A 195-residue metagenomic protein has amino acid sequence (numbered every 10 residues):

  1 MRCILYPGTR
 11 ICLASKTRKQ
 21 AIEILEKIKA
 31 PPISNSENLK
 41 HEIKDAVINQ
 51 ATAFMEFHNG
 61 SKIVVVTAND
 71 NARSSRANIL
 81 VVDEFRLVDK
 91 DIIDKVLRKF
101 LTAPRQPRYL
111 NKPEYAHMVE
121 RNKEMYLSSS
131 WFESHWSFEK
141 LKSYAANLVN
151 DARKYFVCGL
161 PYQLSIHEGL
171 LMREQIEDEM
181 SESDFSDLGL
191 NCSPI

Functional and structural regions predicted by a protein language model:
M1-I195: Phosphate/NTP-binding elements of NTP-utilizing enzymes
